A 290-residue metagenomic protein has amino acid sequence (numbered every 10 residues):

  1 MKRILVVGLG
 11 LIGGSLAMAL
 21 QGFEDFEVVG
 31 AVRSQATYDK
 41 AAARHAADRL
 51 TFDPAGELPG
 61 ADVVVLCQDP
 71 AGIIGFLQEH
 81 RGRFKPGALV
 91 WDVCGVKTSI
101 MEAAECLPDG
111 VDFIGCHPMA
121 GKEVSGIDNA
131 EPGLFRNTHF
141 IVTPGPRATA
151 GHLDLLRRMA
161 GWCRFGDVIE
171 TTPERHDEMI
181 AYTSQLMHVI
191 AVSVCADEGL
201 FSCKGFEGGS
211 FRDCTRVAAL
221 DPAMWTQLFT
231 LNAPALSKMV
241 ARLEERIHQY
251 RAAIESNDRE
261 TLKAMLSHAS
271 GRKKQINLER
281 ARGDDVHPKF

Functional and structural regions predicted by a protein language model:
M1-P59: NAD(P)+-binding Rossmann beta1-loop-alpha1 motif at the extreme N-terminus of oxidoreductases
R3, E27-V28, D112, H139 (+1 more regions): Residues at the starts of beta-strands that form the adenosine-phosphate
A55-F84, A88-W91: Rossmann-like NAD(P)-binding element
F76-D128: Rossmann-like NAD(P)(H) cofactor-binding subdomain of soluble oxidoreductases
P132-V217: Internal alpha-helical scaffold of NAD(P)-dependent oxidoreductase catalytic cores
S202-K273: Interdomain hinge/lid region at the active-site interface of Rossmann-like NAD(P)-dependent oxidoreductases
K274-F290: Long, positively charged, glycine-interspersed low-complexity recognition regions
